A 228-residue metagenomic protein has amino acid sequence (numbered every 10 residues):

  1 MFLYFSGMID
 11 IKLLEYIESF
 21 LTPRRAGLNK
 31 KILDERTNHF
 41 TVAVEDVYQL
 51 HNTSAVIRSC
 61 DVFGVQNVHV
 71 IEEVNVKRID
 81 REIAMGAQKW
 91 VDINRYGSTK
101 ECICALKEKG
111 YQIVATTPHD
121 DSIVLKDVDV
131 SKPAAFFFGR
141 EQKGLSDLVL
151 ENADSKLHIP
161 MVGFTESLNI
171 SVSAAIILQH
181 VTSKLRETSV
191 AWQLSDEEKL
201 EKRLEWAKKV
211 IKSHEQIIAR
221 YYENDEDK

Functional and structural regions predicted by a protein language model:
M1-K228: Post-transcriptional modification and biogenesis factors for structured RNAs of the translation apparatus
